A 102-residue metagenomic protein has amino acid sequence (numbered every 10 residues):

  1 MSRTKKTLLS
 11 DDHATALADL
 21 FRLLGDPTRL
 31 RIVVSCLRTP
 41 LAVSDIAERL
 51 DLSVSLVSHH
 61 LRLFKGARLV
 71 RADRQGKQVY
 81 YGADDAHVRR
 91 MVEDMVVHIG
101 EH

Functional and structural regions predicted by a protein language model:
M1-A16, D85-H102: Amphipathic alpha-helical dimerization/coiled-coil segments that flank or bridge DNA-binding/regulatory modules
D12, S58-H59: Intrinsically disordered, low-complexity cationic segments
T15-S55, Q75, V79-A86: N-terminal helix-turn-helix DNA-binding core of bacterial DNA-binding proteins
V33, G66-A67: Extended rod-forming repeat segments used as scaffolds/tethers
E48, H59, K65-G66: Alpha-helical residues within the helix-turn-helix
L63-F64, G82: Alpha-helical and His/Cys-centered functional microenvironments
